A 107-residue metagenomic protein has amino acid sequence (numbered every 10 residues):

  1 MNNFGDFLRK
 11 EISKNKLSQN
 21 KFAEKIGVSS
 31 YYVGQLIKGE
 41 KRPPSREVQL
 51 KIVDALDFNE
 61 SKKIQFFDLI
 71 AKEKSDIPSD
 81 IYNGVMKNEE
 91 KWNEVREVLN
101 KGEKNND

Functional and structural regions predicted by a protein language model:
M1-L17, R96-V98: A short, Lys/Arg-rich alpha-helix, primarily the initiator
I12, I37, V48: DNA major-groove recognition helix of helix-turn-helix
K21-A23: Short alpha-helical "recognition helix" segments of helix-turn-helix
G27-P43, K51, L69: Recognition helix of helix-turn-helix/homeodomain-like DNA-binding domains that insert into the DNA major groove
E47-I64: DNA major-groove recognition helix of helix-turn-helix/homeodomain DNA-binding modules
K62-N100: Short, charged recognition helix plus adjacent turn of helix-turn-helix-like nucleic-acid-binding domains
